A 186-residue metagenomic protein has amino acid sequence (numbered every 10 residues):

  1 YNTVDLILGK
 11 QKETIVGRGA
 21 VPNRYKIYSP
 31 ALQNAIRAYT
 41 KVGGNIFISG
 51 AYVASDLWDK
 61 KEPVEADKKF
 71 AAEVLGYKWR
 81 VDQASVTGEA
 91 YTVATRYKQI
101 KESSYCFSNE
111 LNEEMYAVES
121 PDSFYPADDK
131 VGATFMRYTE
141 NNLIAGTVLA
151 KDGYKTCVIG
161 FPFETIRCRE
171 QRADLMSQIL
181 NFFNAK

Functional and structural regions predicted by a protein language model:
Y1-V4, K41-I46, V131, D152-K155 (+1 more regions): Loop/turn elements at helix/coil->beta-strand transitions in domains of secreted/extracellular proteins
N2-G9, T14, F47-I48, T156-G160: Structural motif
V4, D67-K68, Y154-K155, L175-L180: Short, low-complexity, polar/charged sequence segments that are solvent-exposed and flexible
I7, A38-N45, Q178, F182: Structured segments of extracytoplasmic/periplasmic soluble domains in secreted or envelope-associated proteins
K12-E114, T139: A glycine-rich, often tryptophan-bearing local segment used as a flexible ligand/cofactor-contacting loop or short
A66-L75, G146, F161, I179: Generic hydrophobic, helix-prone segments enriched in Leu/Val/Ile
Y77, V81-C168: Catalytic beta-strand/loop cores that center a nucleophilic Ser/Cys/Thr and support acyl-enzyme chemistry
F161-K186: A recurrent domain-boundary module in secreted/ectodomain proteins
